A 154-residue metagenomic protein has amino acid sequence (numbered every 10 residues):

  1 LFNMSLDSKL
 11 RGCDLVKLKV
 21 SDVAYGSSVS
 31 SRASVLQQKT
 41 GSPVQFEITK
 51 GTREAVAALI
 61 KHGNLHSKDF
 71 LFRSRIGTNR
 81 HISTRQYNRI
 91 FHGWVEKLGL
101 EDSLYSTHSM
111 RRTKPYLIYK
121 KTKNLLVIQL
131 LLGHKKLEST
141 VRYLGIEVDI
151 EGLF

Functional and structural regions predicted by a protein language model:
L1-C13, S34, Y116-L117: Short pre-functional
M4-S5, L117-I118, L130-L131, Y143: Short alpha-helical segment immediately N-terminal to, or the first helix within, an HTH/HTH-like DNA-binding domain
K17-E54: Conserved tyrosine-mediated DNA breakage-rejoining catalytic core shared by Y-recombinases
V23-S27, N124-L144, D149: Short, polar N-cap/turn motifs at the start of nucleic acid-interacting alpha helices
V35, F72, F91, K136 (+1 more regions): Mobile genetic element proteins and their domesticated derivatives, centered on retroelements and DNA transposons
V44, G145-F154: DNA/chromatin major-groove-contacting recognition/catalytic segments
K50-D102: Active-site/catalytic core of tyrosine-dependent DNA strand-transfer enzymes
R89-L126, L130: Short, basic (Lys/Arg/His-rich) helix/loop patches that form interaction surfaces in the mid-to-C-terminal regions
